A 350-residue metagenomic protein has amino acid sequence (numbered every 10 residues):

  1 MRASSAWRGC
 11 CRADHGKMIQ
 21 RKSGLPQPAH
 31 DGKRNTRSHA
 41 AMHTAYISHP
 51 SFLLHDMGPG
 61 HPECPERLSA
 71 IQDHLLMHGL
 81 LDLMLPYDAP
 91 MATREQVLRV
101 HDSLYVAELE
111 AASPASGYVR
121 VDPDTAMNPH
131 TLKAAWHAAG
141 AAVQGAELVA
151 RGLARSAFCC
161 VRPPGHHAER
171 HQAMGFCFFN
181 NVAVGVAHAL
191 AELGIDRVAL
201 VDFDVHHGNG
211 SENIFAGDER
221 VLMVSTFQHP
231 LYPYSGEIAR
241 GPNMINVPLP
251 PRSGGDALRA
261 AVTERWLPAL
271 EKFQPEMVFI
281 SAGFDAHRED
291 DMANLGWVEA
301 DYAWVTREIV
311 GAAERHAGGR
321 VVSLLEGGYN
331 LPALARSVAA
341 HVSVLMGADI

Functional and structural regions predicted by a protein language model:
R2-A3, A29: Hydrophobic, low-acid, alpha-helix-prone terminal segments
C10-C11: Cysteine-centered motifs
H15, H30-D31, H39: Acidic/polar hotspots within intrinsically disordered regions
I19, G24-A29: N-terminal amphipathic/hydrophobic targeting modules at extreme N-termini, encompassing cleavable Sec/SRP-type signal
N35-I350: HDAC/HDAC-like amidohydrolase catalytic core signature
